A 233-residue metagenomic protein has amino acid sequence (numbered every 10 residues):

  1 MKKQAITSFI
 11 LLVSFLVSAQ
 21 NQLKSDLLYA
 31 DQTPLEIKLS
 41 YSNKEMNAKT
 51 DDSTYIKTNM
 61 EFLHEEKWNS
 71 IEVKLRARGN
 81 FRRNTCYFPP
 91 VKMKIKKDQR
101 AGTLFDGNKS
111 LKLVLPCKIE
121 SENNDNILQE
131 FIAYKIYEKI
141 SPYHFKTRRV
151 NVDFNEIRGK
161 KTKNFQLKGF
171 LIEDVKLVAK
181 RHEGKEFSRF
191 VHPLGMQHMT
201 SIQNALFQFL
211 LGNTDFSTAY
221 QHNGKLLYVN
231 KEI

Functional and structural regions predicted by a protein language model:
M1-Q22: Bacterial Sec-dependent N-terminal signal peptides
Q20-I233: Phosphate/dinucleotide-binding and metal-coordinating scaffold of catalytic cores in nucleotide-dependent enzymes
